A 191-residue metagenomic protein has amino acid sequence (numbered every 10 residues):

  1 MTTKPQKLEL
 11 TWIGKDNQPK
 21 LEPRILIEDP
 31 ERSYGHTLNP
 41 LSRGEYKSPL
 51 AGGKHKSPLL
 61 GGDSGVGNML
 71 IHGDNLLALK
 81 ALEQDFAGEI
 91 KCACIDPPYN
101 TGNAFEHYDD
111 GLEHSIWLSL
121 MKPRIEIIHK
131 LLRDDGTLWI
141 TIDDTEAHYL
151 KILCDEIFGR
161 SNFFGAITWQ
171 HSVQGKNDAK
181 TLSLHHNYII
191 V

Functional and structural regions predicted by a protein language model:
M1-P49, K56-C94, T101-S115, L120-P123: DnaQ-like (DEDDh/DEDDy) 3′-5′ exonuclease domain used for proofreading and 3′-end trimming on nucleic acids
T2-K4, K130, K180-S183: A general structural signal for short secondary-structure junctions and capping/turn motifs
L70, C94, W139-T141, T168 (+1 more regions): Structured core elements
A81-L82, Y149-L153, N177-D178: A short acidic (Asp/Glu
A87, H107-L112, I152-F158, T181-H185: Short secondary-structure boundary/capping segments
H114-T168: Conserved Class I SAM-dependent methyltransferase catalytic core
G165, Q170-N177: Cysteine-dependent PTP/DSP-like catalytic domain, specifically the C-terminal lobe
S172, A179-V191: Polar, glycine-rich mid-to-C-terminal structural blocks that act as macromolecule-binding/assembly scaffolds
